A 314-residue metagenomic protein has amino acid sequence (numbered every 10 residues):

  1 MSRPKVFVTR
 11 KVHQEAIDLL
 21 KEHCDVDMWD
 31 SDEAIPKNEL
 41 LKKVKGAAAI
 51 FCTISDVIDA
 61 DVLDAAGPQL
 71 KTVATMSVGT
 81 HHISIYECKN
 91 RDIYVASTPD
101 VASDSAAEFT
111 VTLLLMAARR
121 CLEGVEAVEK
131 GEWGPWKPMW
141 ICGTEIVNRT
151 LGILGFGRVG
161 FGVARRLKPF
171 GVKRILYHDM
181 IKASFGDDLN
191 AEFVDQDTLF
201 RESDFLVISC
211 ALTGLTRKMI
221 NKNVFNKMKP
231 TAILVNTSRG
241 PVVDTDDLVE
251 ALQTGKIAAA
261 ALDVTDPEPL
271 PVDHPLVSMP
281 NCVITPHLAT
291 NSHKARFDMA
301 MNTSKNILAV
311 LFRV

Functional and structural regions predicted by a protein language model:
M1-V95, N221: An N-terminal-biased, well-structured beta-alpha scaffold segment characteristic of Rossmann-like dinucleotide-binding
S2-P4, K89, A96-E108, M139 (+1 more regions): C-terminal helix-to-coil terminal segments
V8, L151-I153: Hydrophobic Val/Ile/Leu positions in short beta-strands of Rossmann-like dinucleotide-binding domains
T9, T53, M76, L113 (+2 more regions): Short, well-ordered coil/turn residues at beta-beta hairpins and beta-strand->alpha-helix junctions within
W29-D32, M76-S77, I93-D104, D197 (+2 more regions): Short beta->alpha connector loops at strand-helix junctions that form conserved, small/polar/Pro-enriched
I58-V62, K173, M180-P275: Rossmann-like adenosine-cofactor binding region
P99-T150, G162-R165, F170: Phosphate-binding beta-alpha-beta segment of Rossmann-like dinucleotide-binding domains, i.e., the NAD(P)
V159: Hydrophobic/small residue at the entry helix of a nucleotide-binding pocket
